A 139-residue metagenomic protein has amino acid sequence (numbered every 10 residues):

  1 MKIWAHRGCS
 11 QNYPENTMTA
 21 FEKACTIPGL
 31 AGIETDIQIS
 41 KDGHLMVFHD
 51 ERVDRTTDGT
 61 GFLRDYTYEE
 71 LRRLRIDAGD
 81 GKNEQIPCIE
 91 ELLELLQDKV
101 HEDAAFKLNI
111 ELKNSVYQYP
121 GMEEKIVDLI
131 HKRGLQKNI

Functional and structural regions predicted by a protein language model:
M1-I139: Phosphate-group recognition and catalysis centered on beta-loop-alpha active-site segments
